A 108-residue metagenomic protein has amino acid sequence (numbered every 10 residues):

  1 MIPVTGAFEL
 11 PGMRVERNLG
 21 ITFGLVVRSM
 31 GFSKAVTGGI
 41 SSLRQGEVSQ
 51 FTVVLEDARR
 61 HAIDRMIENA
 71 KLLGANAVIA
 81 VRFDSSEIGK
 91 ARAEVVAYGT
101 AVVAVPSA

Functional and structural regions predicted by a protein language model:
M1-K34, L73, A93-A108: N-terminal presequence-like segments and the immediate start of the first folded domain
A7-L10, F83-I88: Short, solvent-exposed loop/turn elements at beta->coil junctions and helix N-caps that rim active or binding pockets
T22, A35-R82: Short, well-ordered alpha-helical segments
